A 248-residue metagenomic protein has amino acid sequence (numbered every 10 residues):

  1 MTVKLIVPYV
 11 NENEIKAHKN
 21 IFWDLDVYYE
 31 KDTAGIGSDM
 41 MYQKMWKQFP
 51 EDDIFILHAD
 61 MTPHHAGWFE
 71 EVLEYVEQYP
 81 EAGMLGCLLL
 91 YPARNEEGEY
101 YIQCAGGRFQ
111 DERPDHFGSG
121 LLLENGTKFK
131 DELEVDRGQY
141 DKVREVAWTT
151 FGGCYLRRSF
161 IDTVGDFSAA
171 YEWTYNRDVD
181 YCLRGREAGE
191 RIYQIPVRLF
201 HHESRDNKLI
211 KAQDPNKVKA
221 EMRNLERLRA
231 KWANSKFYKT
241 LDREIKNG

Functional and structural regions predicted by a protein language model:
M1-D24: N-proximal low-complexity "stem/linker" segments adjacent to membrane-targeting elements
K31-S38, T62: Short, acidic/glycine-rich phosphate-metal binding loop used to engage nucleotide
Q43-D53: Active-site nucleotide-sugar/metal-binding loop of Leloir-type enzymes
D52-T62: Short beta-strand-to-loop acidic/aromatic patch adjacent to the donor-nucleotide binding site
T62, A66-F117: Conserved donor NDP-sugar-binding/catalytic core segment of glycosyltransferases
G83, G98-V146, T150-Y155, R191-I192 (+1 more regions): C-terminal, non-catalytic tails of nucleotide-sugar-dependent glycosyltransferases
L85-L90, I195-V197, H202: Short glycine/serine/threonine-enriched helix-capping/active-site loop that flanks the nucleotide-sugar donor pocket
A147-G153, R158, D162-F200: Donor nucleotide-sugar recognition loop
